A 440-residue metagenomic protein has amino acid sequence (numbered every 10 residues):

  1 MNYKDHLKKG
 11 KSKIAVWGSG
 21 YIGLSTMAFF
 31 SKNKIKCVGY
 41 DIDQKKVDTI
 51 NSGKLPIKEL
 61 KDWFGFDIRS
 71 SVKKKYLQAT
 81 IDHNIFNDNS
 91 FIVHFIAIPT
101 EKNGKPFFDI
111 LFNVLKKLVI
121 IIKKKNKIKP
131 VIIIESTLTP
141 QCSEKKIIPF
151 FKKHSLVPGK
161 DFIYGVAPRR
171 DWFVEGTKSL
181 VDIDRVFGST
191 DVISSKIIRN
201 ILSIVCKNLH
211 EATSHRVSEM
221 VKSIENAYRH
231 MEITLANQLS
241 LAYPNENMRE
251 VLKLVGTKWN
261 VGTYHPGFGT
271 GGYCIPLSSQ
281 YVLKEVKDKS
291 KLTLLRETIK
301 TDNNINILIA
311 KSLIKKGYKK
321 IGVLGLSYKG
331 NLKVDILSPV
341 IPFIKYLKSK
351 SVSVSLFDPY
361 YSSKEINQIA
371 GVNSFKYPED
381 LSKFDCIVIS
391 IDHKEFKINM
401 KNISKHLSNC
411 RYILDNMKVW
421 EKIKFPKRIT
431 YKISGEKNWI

Functional and structural regions predicted by a protein language model:
M1-I440: Structural/interface elements that position substrates and couple domains in central-metabolism enzymes
